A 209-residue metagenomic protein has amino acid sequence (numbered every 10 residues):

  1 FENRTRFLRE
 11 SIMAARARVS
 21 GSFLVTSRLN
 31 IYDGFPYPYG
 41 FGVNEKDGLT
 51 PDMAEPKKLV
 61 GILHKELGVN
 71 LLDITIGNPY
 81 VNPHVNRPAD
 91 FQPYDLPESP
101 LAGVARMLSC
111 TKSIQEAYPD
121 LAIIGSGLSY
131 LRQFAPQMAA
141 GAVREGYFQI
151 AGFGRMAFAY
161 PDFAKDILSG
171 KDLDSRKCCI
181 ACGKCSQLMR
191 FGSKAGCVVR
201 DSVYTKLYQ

Functional and structural regions predicted by a protein language model:
F1-Q209: Flavin-dependent oxidoreductase catalytic cores
